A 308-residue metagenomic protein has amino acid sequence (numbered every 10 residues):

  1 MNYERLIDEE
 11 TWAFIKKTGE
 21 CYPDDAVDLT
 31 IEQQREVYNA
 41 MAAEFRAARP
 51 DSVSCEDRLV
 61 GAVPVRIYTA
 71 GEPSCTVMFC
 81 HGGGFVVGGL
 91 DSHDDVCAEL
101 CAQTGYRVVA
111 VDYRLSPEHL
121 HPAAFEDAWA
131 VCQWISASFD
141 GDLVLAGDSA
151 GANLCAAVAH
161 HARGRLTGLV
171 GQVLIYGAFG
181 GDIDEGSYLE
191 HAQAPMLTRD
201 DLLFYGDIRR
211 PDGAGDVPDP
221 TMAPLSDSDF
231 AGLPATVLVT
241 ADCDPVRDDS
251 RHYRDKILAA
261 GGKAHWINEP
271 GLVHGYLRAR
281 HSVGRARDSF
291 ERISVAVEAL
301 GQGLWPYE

Functional and structural regions predicted by a protein language model:
M1-Y68, Q302-E308: A glycine/proline-hinged amphipathic helix-loop "lid/cap" segment that gates access to hydrophobic ligand pockets
R58-P64, L90, G215-A223: Short gly/ser/thr-rich secondary-structure transition/capping motifs
P64-C75, L225-F230: Short beta-strand-to-loop junctions in surface cap/lid or active-site-entrance loops
S74-G83: Short beta-strand element of the alpha/beta-hydrolase
T76, G105-V109: A fold-wide structural signal in alpha/beta-hydrolase
G89-L90, V96, V109-D142, R280-A286: Catalytic nucleophile-loop/oxyanion-hole region of alpha/beta-hydrolase and closely related hydrolase-like folds
G147, G151, C155: Gly/Ala-rich beta-loop-alpha elbow adjacent to hydrolase catalytic centers
A156-E308: Alpha/beta hydrolase fold serine-hydrolase catalytic domain that processes acyl esters and thioesters
